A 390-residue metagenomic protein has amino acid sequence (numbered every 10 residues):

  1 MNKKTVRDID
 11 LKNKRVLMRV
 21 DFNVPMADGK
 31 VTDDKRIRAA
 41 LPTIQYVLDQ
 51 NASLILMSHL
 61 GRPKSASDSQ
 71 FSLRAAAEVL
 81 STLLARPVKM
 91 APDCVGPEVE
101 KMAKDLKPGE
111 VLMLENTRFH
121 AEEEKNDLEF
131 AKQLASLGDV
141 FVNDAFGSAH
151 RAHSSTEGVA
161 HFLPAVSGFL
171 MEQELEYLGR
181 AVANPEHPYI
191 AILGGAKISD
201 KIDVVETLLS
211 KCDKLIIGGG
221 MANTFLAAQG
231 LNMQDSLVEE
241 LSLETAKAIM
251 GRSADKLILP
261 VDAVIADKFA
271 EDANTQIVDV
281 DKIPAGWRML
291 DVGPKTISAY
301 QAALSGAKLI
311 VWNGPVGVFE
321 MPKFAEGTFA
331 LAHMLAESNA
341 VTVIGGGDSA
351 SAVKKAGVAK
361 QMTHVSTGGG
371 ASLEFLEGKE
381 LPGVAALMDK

Functional and structural regions predicted by a protein language model:
M1-K390: Active-site loop-to-helix "anion-binding N-cap" substructures in soluble metabolic enzymes
